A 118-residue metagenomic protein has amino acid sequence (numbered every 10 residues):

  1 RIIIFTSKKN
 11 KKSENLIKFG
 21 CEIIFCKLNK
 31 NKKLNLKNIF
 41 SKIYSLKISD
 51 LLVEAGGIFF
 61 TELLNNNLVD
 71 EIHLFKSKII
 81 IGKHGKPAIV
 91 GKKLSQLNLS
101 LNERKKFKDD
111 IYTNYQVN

Functional and structural regions predicted by a protein language model:
R1-N118: Enzymes that bind and transform nitrogen-containing heteroaromatic metabolites
